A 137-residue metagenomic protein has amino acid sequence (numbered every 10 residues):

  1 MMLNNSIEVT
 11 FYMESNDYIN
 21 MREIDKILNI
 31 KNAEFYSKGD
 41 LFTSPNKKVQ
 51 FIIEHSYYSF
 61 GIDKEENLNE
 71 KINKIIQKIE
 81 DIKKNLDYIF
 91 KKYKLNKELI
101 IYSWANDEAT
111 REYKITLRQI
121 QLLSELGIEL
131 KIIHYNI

Functional and structural regions predicted by a protein language model:
M1-Q121, E125-Y135: Acidic (Asp/Glu-rich) sequence patches and key acidic residues that form negatively charged surfaces used
